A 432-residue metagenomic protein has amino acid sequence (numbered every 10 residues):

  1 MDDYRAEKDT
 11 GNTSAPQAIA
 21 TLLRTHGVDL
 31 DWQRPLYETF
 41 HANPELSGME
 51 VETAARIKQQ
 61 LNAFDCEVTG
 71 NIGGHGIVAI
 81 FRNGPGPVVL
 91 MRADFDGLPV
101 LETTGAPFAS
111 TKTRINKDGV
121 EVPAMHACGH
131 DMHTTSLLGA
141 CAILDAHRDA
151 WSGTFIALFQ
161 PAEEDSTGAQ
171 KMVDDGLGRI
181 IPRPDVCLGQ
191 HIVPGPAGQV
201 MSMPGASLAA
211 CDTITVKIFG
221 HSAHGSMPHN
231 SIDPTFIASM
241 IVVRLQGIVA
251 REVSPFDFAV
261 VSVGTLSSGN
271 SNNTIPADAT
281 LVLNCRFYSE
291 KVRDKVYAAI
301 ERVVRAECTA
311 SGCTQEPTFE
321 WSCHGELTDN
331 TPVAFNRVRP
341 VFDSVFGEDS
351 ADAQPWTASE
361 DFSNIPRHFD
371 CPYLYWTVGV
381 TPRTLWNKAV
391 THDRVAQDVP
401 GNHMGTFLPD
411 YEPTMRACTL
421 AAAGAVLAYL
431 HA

Functional and structural regions predicted by a protein language model:
D2-E7, G11-S14, F236-A432: Metal-dependent amide/peptide-bond hydrolase catalytic core, centered on the "pita-bread" metallohydrolase fold
D2-H126, D131, T135-G139, I143-S152: Acidic/His- and Gly-rich active-site-bordering loop/insert found across diverse amide/peptide-bond hydrolases
A15-A18, D29-L36, M49, T53-Q60 (+17 more regions): General structural feature for long, well-ordered alpha-helical segments within catalytic domains of soluble enzymes
F40, A79, M91, H130 (+8 more regions): Divalent metal-coordination and catalytic microenvironments
L90-R92, L101, I214-V216, Y375-G379: Non-cysteine beta-strand/loop elements that form the S-adenosyl-L-methionine
L98-V100, T111-M125, D131-M132, L144-T265 (+1 more regions): Histidine/acidic-residue-rich, glycine-tolerant segments that coordinate divalent metal ions
L101-R114, G205-A209, N387-V399: Short, flexible, mixed-charge acidic loops at enzyme active sites
